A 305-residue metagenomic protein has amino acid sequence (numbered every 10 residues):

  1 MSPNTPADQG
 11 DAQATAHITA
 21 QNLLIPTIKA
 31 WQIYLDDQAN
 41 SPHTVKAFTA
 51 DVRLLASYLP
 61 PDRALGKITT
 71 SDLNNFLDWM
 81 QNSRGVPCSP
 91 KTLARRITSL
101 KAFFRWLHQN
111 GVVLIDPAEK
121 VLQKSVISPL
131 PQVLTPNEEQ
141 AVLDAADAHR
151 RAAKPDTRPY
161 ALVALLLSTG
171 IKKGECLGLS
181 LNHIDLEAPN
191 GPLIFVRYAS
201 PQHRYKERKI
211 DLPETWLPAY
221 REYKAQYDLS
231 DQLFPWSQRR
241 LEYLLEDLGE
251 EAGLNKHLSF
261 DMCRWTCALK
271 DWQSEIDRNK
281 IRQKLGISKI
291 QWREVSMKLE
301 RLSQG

Functional and structural regions predicted by a protein language model:
Q13, K29-L130, H149, G253: N-terminal core-binding DNA-recognition domain of tyrosine recombinases/integrases
L100, L162-V163, G170, G174-L179 (+2 more regions): Alpha-helix N-cap/helix-start motif at helix boundaries, enriched for small hydrophobics
V113, I127-D144, H203-E214: DNA breakage-rejoining catalytic core of tyrosine-based enzymes
A141-T169, K173: Basic, Lys/Arg- and aromatic-enriched nucleic-acid-binding interface segment
T157-R158, W236-Q238, N255-E275, L285-K289: Short basic/aromatic active-site micro-motif
G178-W216: Conserved tyrosine-mediated DNA breakage-rejoining catalytic core shared by Y-recombinases
D211-N255, C267: Active-site/catalytic core of tyrosine-dependent DNA strand-transfer enzymes
R278, L285-G305: Catalytic-site neighborhood detector that most strongly recognizes the C-terminal catalytic loop/helix of tyrosine
